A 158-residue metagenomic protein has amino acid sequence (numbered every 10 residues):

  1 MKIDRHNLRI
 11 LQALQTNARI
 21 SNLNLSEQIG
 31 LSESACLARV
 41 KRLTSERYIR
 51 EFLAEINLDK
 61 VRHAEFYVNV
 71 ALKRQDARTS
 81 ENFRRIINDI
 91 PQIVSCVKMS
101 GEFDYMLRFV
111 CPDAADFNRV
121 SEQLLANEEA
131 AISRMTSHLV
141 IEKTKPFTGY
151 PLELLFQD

Functional and structural regions predicted by a protein language model:
M1-D158: A compositional/biophysical signature of low hydrophobicity enriched in polar/charged and small residues
